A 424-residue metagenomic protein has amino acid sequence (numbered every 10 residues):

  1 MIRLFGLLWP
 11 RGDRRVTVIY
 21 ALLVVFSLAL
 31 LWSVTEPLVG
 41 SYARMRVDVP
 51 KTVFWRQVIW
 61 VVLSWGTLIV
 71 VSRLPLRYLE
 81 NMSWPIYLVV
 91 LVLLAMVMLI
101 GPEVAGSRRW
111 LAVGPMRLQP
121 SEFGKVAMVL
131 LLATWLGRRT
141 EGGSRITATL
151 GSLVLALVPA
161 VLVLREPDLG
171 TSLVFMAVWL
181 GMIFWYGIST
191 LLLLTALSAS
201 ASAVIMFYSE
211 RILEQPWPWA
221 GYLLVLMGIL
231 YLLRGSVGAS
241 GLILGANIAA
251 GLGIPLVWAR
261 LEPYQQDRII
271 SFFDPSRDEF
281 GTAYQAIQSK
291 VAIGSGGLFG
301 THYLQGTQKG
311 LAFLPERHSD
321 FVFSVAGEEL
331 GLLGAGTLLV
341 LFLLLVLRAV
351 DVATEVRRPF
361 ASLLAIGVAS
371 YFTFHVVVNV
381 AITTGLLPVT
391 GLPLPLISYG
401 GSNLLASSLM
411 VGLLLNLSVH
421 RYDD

Functional and structural regions predicted by a protein language model:
M1-R3, V378-D424: A juxtamembrane structural motif centered on a specific transmembrane helix
M1-W9, V47: Cytosolic juxtamembrane amphipathic/interface segments immediately preceding and feeding into a transmembrane helix
L8-P10, A148-T149, L311-L314, V356-R357: Helix-boundary and loop/linker segments of multi-pass membrane transporters
R11-R15: N-terminal export and membrane-targeting signals
T17-V25, A29-W32, V39-G281, G327-T384 (+2 more regions): Hydrophobic alpha-helical transmembrane segments of multi-pass inner membrane proteins, especially in bacterial systems
A29, E103, R108, S172 (+6 more regions): Gly/Ser/Thr-rich beta-alpha loop segments that engage phosphate groups in nucleotides
L173, V178-L192, Q308-L330, P393-L394 (+1 more regions): Interfacial segments of multi-pass membrane proteins
S271-S319, L330-G334: TM-adjacent membrane-interface loops and short helices in multi-pass inner/ER membrane proteins
